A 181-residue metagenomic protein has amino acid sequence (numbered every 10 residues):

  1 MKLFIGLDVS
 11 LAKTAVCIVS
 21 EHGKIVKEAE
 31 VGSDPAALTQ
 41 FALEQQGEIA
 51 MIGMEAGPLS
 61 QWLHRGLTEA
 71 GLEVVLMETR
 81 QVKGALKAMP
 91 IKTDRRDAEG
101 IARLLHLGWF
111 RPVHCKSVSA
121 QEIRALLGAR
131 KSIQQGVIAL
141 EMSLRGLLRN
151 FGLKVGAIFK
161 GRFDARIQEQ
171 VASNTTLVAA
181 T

Functional and structural regions predicted by a protein language model:
M1-T181: A detector of single, family-specific signature residues that are central to catalytic or substrate-handling motifs
